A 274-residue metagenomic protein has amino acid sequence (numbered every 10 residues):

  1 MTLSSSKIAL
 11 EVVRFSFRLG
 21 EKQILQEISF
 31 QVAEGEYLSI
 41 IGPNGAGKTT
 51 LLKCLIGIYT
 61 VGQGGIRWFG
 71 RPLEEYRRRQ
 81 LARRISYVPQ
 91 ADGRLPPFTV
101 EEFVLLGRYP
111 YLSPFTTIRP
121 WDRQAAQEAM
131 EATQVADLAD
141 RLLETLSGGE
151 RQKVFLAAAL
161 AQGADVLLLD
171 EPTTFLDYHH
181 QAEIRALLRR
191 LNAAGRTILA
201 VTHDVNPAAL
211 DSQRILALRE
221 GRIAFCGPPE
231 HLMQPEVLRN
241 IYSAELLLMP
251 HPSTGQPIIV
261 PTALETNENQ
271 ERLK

Functional and structural regions predicted by a protein language model:
I41-P43: The feature captures the beta-strand-to-loop junction immediately N-terminal to the Walker
I56: Helix-to-loop junction immediately C-terminal to a conserved catalytic motif
G64-P72, L81: Conserved ABC transporter NBD signature motif
L105, P120-L138: Conserved ABC ATPase "signature" region
L142-L146: Conserved ABC ATPase signature
L167-E171: Catalytic Walker B motif of ABC-type/P-loop ATPase nucleotide-binding domains
I241-K274: ABC ATPase nucleotide-binding domains
